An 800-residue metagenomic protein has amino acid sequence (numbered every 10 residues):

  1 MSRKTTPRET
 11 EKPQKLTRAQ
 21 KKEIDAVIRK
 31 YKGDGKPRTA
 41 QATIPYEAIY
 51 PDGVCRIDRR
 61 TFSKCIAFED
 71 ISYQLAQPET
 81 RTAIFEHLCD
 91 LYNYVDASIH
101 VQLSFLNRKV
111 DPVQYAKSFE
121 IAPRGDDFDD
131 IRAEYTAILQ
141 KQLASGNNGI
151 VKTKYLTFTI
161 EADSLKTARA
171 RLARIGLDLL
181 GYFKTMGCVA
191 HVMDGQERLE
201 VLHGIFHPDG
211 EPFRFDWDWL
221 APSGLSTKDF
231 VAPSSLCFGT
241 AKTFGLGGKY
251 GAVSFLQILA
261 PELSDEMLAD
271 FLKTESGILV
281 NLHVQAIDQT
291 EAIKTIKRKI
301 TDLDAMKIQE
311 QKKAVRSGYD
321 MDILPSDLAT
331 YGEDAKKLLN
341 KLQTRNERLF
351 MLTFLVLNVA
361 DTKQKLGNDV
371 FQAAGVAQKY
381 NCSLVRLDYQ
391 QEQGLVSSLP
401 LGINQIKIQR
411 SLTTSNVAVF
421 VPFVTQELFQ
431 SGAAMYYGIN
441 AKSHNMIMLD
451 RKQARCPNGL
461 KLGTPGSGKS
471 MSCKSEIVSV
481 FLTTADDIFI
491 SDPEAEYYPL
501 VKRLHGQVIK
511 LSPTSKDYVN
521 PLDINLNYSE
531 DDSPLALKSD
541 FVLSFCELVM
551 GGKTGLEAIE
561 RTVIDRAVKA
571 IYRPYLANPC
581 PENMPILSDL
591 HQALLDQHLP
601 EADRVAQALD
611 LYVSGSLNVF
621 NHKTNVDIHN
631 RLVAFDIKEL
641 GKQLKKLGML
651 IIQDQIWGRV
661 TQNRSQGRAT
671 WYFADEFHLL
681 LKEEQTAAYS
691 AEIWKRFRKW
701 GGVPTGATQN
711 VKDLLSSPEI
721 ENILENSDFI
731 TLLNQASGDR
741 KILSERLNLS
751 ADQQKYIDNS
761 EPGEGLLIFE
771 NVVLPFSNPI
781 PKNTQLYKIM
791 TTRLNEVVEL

Functional and structural regions predicted by a protein language model:
S2-F423: Extended, folded cores of ATP/NTP-driven motor/assembly subunits in large transport and secretion machines
I71, P78-A97, S104, R108 (+13 more regions): P-loop NTPase motor domains
K461: Hydrophobic anchor at the beta1->P-loop junction of P-loop NTPases
K469: Conserved lysine of the Walker
S472: Hydrophobic positions on the alpha1 helix immediately C-terminal to the Walker A/P-loop
S479-F489: Post-Walker A helix-loop "phosphate-sensing" segment adjacent to the P-loop in P-loop NTPases
H505-I509, E719-L732: A short helix-turn-beta junction within AAA+ P-loop NTPase domains corresponding to the substrate/partner-engaging
L747-L800: Conserved P-loop NTPase
